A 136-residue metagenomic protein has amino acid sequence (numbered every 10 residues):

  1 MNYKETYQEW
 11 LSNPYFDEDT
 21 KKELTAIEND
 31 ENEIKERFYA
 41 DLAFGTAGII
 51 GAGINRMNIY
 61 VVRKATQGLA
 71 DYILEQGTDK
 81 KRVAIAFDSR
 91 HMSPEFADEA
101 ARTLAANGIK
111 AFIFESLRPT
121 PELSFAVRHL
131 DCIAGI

Functional and structural regions predicted by a protein language model:
M1-Y7: Polybasic, low-complexity association/targeting segments
Y7-A100, H129: An N-terminal, well-structured beta->alpha segment
A84-G135: N-terminal small/polar loop signature for handling phosphorylated ligands or for N-terminal nucleophile
